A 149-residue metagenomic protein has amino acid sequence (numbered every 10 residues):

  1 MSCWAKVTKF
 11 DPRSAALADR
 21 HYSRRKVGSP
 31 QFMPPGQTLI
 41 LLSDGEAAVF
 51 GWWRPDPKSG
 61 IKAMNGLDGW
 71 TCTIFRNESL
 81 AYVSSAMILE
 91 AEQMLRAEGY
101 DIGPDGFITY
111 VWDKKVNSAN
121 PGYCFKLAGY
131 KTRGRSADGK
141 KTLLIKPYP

Functional and structural regions predicted by a protein language model:
M1-K115, A119, Y123-P149: Non-catalytic substrate-recognition and accessory regions of acyl/acetyltransferase enzymes
